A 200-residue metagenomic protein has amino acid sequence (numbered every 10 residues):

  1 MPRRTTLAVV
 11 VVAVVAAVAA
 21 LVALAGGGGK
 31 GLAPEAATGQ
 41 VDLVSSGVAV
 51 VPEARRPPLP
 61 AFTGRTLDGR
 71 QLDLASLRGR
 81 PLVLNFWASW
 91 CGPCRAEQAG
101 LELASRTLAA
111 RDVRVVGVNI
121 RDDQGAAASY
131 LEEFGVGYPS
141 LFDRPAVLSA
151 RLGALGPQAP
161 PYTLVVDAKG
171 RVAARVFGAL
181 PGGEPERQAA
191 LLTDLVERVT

Functional and structural regions predicted by a protein language model:
M1-A61, T200: N-terminal targeting signals for export/organelle localization
V51-R56, A61-L82: A short beta-strand-turn-helix
F62, L72, L77, F86-W87 (+3 more regions): Conserved hydrophobic/aromatic "anchor" residues that stabilize well-ordered secondary structure elements
L72-R95, L101: Short active-site neighborhood of thiol/selenol oxidoreductases, capturing the structured segment around
G79-L82, R111-R114, G137-Y138: Loop/turn elements at helix/coil->beta-strand transitions in domains of secreted/extracellular proteins
V83-N85, G117, V165: Hydrophobic beta-strand core positions in alpha/beta domains
R95-F134, R144-R151: Structural microenvironment flanking redox-active thiols in thiol-disulfide oxidoreductases
S129-G137, D143-V199: Thiol/disulfide oxidoreductase modules built on the thioredoxin-like
